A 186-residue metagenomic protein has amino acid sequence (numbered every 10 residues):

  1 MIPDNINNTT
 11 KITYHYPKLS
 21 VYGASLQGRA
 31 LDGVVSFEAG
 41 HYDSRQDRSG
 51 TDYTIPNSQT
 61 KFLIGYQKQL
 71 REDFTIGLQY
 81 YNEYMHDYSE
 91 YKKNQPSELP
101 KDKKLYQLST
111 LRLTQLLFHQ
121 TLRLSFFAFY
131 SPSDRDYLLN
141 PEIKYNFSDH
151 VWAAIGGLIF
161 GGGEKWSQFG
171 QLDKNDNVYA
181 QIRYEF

Functional and structural regions predicted by a protein language model:
M1-F74, Y80-Y84, S89: Signature for the C-terminal beta-barrel architecture of outer-membrane proteins
M1-I2, D47-T54, Y88-Q95, F126-A128 (+2 more regions): Outer-membrane beta-barrel translocator domains and adjoining extracellular loop/strand segments of Gram-negative
T13-K18, D52-T60, L99-L105, S131-R135 (+1 more regions): Replace "Gram-negative outer membrane beta-barrel proteins" with "bacterial and organellar outer membrane beta-barrel
A24-G28, F37, I64-K68, L78 (+4 more regions): Residues on the lipid-exposed face of transmembrane beta-strands in outer-membrane beta-barrel proteins
A30-D32, H41-R45, Y80-H86, Q115-H119 (+3 more regions): Transmembrane beta-strands of outer-membrane beta-barrel pores
D32-S36, D73-I76, H119-L124, H150-I155: Repeated loop/turn-to-beta-strand initiation elements of outer-membrane beta-barrel proteins
T60-D134: C-terminal structural cap/anchor segments
L172-F186: Outer-membrane beta-barrel "beta-signal"
